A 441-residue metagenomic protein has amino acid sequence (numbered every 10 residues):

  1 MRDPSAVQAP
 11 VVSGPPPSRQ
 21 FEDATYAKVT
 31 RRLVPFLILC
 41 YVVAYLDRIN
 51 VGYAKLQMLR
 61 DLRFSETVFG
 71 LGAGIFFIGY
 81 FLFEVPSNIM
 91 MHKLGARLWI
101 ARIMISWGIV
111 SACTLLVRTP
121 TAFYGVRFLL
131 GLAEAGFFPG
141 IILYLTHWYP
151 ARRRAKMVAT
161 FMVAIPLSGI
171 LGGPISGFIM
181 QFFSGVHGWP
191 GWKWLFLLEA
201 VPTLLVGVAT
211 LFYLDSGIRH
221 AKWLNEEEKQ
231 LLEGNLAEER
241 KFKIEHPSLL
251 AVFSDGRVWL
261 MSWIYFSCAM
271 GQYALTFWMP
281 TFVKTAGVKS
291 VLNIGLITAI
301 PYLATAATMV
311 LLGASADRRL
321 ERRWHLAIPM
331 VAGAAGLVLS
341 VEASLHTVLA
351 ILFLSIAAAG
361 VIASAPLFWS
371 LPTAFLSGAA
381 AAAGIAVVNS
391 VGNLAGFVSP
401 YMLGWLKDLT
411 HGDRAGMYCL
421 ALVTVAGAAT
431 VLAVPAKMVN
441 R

Functional and structural regions predicted by a protein language model:
V51-G52, V252-M309, A365, W369 (+1 more regions): Extracytoplasmic gate region of multi-pass secondary transporters
R63, G95, L116-A122, A133 (+4 more regions): Helix-breaking motifs and short loop linkers at transmembrane-helix boundaries and internal kinks in secondary membrane
L82-T121: Conserved MFS/SLC helix-loop-helix module at the cytosolic interface between two early adjacent transmembrane helices
F83-G95, T308-E321, K407: Helix-to-loop junctions at the C-terminal end of transmembrane segments in multipass secondary transporters
H92-M104, D317-M330: Cytoplasmic membrane-interface "Motif A"-like loop-to-helix N-cap segments of 12-TM Major Facilitator Superfamily
V126-V163: Cytoplasmic helix-loop-helix junction between adjacent transmembrane helices in 12-TM secondary transporters
K156-M180, P202-T203, N389-S399: Glycine-rich segments within core transmembrane alpha-helices of 12-TM secondary carriers
R322-L371: C-terminal transmembrane helical hairpin of 12-TM major facilitator-type secondary transporters
